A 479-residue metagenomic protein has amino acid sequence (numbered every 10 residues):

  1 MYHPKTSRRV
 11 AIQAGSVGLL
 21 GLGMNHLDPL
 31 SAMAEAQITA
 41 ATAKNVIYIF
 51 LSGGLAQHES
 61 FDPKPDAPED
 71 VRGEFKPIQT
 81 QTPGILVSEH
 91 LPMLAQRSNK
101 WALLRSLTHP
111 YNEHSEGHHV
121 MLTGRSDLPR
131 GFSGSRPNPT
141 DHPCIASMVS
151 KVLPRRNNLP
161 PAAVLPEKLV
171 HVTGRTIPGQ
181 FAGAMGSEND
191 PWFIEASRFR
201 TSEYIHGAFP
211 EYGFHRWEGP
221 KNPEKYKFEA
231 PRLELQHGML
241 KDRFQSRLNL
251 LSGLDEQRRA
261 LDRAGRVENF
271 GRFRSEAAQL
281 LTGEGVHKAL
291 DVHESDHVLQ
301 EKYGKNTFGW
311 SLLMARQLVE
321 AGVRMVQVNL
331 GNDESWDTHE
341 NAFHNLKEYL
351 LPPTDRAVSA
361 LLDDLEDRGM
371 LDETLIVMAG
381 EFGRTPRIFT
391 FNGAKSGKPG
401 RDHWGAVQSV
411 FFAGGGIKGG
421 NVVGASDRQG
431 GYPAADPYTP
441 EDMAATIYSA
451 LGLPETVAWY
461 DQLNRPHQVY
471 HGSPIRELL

Functional and structural regions predicted by a protein language model:
M1-L479: Ligand-binding pockets and gating/stacking loops
